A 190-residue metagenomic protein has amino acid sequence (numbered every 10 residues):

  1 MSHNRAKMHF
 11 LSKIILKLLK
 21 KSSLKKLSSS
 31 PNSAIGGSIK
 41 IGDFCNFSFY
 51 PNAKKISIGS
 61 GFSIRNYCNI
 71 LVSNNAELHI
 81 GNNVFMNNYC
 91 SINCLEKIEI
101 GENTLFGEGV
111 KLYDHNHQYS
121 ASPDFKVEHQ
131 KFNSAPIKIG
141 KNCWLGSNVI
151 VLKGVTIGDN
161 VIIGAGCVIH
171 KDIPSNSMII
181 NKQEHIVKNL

Functional and structural regions predicted by a protein language model:
M1-Y113, S134-L145, V149, D159 (+2 more regions): Domain-scale signature associated with acetyltransferase and cell-envelope carbohydrate enzymes
E96, K153, K171: Conserved coupling/switch loop of ABC ATPases
L112-A121: Proline-centered turn/helix-capping motifs that create local helix->coil transitions or kinks
S120-Q130: Short glycine/proline- and charge-enriched loop/turn segments that cap or connect secondary-structure elements
E128, N133, I169, S175: Glycine-rich, flexible loop/turn motifs
V155, C167, I173: Short beta-to-alpha loop/turn elements within the nucleotide-binding domains of ABC transporters
I163: Binuclear metal-ion centers of metallo-dependent hydrolases, dominated by the metallo-beta-lactamase
